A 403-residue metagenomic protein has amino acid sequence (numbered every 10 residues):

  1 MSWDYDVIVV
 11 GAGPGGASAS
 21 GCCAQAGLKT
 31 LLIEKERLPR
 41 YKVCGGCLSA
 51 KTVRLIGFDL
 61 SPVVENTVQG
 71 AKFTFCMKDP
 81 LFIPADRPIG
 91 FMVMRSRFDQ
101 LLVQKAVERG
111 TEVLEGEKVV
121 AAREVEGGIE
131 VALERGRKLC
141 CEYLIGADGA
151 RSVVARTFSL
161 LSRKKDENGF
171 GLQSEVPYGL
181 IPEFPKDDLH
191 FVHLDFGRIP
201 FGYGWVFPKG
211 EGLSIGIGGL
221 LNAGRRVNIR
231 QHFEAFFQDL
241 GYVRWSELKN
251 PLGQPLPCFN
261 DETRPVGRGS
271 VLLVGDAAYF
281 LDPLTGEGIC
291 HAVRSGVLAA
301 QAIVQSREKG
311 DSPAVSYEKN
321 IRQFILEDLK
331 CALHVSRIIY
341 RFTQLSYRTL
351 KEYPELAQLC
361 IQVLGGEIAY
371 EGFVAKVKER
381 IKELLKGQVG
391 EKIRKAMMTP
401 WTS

Functional and structural regions predicted by a protein language model:
S2-V7: Extreme N-terminal starter segment of soluble prokaryotic enzymes
I8, A12, A24-V43: Glycine-rich FAD pyrophosphate-binding loop
G16-A17: N-terminal Rossmann-fold NAD(P) dinucleotide-binding loop
A26, K105-S246, Y279: Predominantly flavin-linked oxidoreductase catalytic cores and closely associated redox partners
R40, I56-G70, S162-N168, A314: A short alpha-helix-loop-beta-strand transition element characteristic of N-terminal alpha/beta dinucleotide-binding
A50-L101: A conserved beta-strand/loop capping segment in the N-terminal third of enzymes that catalyze redox or closely related
K138, A223-Q305, K309-D311, V315: FAD/FMN-dependent oxidoreductases across multiple families
Q301-S403: C-terminal helical "tail/cap" subdomain of flavin- and related membrane-associated enzymes
